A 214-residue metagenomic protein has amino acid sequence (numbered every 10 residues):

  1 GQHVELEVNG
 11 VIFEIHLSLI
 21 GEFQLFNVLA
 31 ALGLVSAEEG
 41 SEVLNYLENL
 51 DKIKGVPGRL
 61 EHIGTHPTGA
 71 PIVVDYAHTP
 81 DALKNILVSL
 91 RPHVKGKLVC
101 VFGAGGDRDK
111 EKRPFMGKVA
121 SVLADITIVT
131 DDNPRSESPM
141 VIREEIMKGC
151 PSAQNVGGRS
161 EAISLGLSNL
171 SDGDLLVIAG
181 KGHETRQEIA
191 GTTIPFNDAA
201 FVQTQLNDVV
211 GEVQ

Functional and structural regions predicted by a protein language model:
G1-E14: Acidic-glycine-rich active-site phosphate/pyrophosphate-binding loop
E5, F23-Q24, D51: C-terminal accessory "lid"/substrate-recognition subdomains
G10, I20, A30-Q214: ATP-dependent carboxylate-amine ligase
I15-E22: A short glycine-threonine-serine/GTX helix/turn-capping micro-motif
